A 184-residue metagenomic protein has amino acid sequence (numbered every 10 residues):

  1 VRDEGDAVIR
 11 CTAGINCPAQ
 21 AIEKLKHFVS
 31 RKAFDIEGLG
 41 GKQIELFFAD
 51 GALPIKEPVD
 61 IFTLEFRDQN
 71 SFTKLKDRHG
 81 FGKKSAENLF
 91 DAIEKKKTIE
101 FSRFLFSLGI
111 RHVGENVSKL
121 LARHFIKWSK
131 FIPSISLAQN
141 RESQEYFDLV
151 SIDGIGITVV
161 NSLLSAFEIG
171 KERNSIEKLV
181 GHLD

Functional and structural regions predicted by a protein language model:
V1-D184: Accessory alpha-helical DNA-binding modules that contact the DNA backbone or grooves
